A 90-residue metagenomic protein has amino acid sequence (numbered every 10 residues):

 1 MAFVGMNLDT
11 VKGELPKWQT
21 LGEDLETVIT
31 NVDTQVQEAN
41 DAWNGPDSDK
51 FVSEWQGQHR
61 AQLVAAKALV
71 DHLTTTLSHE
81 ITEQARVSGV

Functional and structural regions predicted by a protein language model:
M1-V90: N-terminal secretion-targeting helices of virulence/extracellular proteins, encompassing both classical Sec signal
